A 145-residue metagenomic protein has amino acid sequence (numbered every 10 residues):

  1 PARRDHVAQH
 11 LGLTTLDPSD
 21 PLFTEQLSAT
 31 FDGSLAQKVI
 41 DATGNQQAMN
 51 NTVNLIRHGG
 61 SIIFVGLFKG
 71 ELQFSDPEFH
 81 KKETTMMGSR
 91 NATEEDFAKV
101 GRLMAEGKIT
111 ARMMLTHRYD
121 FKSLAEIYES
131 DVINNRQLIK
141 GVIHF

Functional and structural regions predicted by a protein language model:
P1-N51: Adenosine-nucleotide cofactor-binding segment
R3-R4, E25, L72, D96 (+1 more regions): Generic structural signal for helix capping and beta-alpha/helix-loop junctions
D5-Q9, N54, R102, I133: Charged/polar positions on well-ordered alpha helices
Q9, K81, T116: Phosphate-coordinating loops and pocket residues in cytosolic domains that bind phosphorylated ligands
L16, Q37-A42, V65-G66, S89 (+1 more regions): Glycine- and other small-residue-rich loops at beta-strand/loop junctions that grip anionic moieties
Q46-K108, F145: Glycine-rich phosphate-binding loop and adjacent beta-alpha segment of Rossmann(oid) nucleotide-cofactor-binding
N50, E94-F145: C-terminal hydrophobic helical "lid"/dimerization subdomain of Rossmann-like NAD(P)H-dependent oxidoreductases
